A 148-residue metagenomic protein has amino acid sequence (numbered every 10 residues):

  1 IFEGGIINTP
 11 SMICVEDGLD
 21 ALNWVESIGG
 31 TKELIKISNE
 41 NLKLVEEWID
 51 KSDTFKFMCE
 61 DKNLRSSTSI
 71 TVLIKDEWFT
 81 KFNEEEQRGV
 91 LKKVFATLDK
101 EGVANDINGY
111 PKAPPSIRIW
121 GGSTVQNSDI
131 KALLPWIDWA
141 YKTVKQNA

Functional and structural regions predicted by a protein language model:
I1-W48, D61: Active-site C-terminal subdomain of aminotransferase-like
L22-G29, L42-K56, E77-W78, G102 (+1 more regions): Alpha-helix capping/termination and helix-coil
N23, K131-D138, K142: Amphipathic, non-transmembrane alpha-helical secondary structure
V45, R118-G122, K142-T143: Short amphipathic alpha-helical patches
D50, T54-S128, A132: Conserved C-terminal alpha-helix-loop-beta "cap" of PLP-dependent enzymes that closes/shapes the active-site mouth
L98-N105, I137-K145: A common structural junction motif
